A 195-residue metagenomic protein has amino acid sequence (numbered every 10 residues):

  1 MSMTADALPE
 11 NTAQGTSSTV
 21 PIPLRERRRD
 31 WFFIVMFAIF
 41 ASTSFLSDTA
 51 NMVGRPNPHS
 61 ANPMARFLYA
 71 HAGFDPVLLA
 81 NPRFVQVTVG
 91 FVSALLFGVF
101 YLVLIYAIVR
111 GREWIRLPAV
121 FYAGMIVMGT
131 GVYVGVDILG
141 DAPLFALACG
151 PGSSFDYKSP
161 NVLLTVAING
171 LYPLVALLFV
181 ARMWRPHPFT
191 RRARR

Functional and structural regions predicted by a protein language model:
S2-A7, I168-R182: Hydrophobic cores of alpha-helical transmembrane segments in multi-pass inner/ER membrane proteins, independent
A5-T16, E113-A148: Hydrophobic alpha-helical transmembrane segments of integral membrane proteins
R27-P58: N-terminal signal-anchor transmembrane alpha helix
M52-G73, D141-S153, T190-R195: Interhelical loop segments of eukaryotic multi-pass membrane proteins
V89-I105: Hydrophobic alpha-helical transmembrane segments
Y101-R116: Juxtamembrane helix-break-helix junctions at the cytosolic face of small multi-pass alpha-helical membrane proteins
S154-P173: Individual transmembrane alpha-helices with interfacial aromatic-anchor signatures
